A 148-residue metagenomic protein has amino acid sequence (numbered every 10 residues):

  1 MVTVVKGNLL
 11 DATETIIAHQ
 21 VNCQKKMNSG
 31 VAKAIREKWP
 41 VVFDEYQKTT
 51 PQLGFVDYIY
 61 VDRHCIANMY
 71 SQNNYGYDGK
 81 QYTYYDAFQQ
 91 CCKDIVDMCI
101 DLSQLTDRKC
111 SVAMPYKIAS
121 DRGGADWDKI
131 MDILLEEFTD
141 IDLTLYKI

Functional and structural regions predicted by a protein language model:
M1-I148: Macrodomain-like recognition of ADP-ribose-binding/processing modules
